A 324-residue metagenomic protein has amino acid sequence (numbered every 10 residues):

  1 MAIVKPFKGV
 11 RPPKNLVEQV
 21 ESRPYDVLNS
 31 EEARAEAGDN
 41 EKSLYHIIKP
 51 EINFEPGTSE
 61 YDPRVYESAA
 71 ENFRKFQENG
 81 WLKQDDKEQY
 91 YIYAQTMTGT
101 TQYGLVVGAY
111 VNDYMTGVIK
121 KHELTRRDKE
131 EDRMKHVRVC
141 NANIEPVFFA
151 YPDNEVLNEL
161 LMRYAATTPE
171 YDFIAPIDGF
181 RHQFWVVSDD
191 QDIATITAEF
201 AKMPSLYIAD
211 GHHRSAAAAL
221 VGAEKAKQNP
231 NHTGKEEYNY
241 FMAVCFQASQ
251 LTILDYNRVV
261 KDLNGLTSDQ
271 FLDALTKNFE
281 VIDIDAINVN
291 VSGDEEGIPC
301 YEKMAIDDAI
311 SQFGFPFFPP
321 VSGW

Functional and structural regions predicted by a protein language model:
M1-W324: Surface-exposed, charge/polar-rich loops and edge strands
